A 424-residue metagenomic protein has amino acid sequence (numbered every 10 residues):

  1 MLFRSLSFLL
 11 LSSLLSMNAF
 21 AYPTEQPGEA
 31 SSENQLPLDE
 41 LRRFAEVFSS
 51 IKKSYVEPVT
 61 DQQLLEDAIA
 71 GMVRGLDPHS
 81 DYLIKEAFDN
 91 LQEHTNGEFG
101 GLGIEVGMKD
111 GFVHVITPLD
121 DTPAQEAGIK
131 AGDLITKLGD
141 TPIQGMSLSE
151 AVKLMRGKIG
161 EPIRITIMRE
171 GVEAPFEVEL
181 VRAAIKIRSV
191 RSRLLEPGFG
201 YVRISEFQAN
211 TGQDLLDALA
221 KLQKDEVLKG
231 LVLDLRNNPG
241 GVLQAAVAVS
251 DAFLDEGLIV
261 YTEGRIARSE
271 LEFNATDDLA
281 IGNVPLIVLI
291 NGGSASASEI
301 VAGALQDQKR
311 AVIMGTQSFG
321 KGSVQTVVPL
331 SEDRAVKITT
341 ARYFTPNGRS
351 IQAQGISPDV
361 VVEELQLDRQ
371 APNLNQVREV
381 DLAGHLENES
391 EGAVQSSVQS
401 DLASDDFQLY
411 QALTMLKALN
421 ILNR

Functional and structural regions predicted by a protein language model:
S7-M17: Bacterial N-terminal signal peptides
A19-P23: Boundary at the C-terminal end of the N-terminal hydrophobic targeting segment
T24-R42, E46-S54, T60, G75-G103 (+2 more regions): Glycine-biased strand-turn-strand hairpin within the trypsin-fold
Q26-E40, F44-D61, H114-T117, T122-A131 (+1 more regions): Cleft-lining beta-strand/loop regions that shape enzyme active-site pockets
K52-I116, G160-R164, M168-E179, K186-V190 (+2 more regions): Extended, small/polar residue-biased N-terminal targeting/export presequences and adjacent propeptide/linker tracts
E332, V336-A341: Short acidic, Pro/Gly- and aromatic-enriched capping/linker segments at domain boundaries
R342, N347-R424: Conserved functional hotspot residues or short segments at active or partner-binding sites across diverse domains
